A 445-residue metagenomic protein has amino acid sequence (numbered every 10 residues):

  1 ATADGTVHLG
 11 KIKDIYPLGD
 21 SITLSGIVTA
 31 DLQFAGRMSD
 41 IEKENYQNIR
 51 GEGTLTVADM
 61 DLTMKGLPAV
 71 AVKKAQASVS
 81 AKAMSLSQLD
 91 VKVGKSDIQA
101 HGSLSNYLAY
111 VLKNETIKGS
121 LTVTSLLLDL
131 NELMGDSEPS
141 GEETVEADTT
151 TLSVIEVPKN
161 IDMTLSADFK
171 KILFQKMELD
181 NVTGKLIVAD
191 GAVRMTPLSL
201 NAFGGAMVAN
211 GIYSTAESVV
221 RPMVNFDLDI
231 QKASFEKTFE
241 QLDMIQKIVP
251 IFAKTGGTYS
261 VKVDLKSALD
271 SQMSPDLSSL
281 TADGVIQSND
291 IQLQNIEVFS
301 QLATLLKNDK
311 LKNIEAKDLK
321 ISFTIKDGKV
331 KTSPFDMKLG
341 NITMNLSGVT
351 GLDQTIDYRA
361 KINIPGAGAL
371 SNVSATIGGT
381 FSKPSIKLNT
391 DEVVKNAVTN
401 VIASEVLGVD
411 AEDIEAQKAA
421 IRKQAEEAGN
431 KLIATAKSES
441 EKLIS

Functional and structural regions predicted by a protein language model:
A1-A35, Y46-H101, L108, K113-S140 (+3 more regions): Small-residue helix/turn framework positions
T2, T29, Q99, E146 (+2 more regions): Residue-level detector of intrinsically disordered, flexible termini and proteolytic processing junctions
I41-K43: Single-stranded nucleic-acid-binding OB-fold domains
E143, D148-T149, K254, G429 (+2 more regions): Intrinsically disordered/low-complexity terminal segments and short unstructured peptides
T144-D162: N-terminal leader/targeting segments and the immediate start of mature chains
L388-K423: Pro/Ala/Gly-rich low-complexity, hydrophilic intrinsically disordered segments
D410, I414-A436, S440-S445: Long, amphipathic coiled-coil
